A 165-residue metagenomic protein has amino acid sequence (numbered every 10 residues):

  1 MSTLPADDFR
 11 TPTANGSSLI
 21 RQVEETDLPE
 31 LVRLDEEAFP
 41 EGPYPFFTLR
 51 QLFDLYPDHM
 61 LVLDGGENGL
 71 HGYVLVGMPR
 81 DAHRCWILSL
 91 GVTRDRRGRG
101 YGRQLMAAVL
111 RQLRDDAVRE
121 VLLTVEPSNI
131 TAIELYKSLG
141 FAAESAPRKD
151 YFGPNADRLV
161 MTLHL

Functional and structural regions predicted by a protein language model:
T3-S18, Q22-D95, M106-A108, Q112 (+2 more regions): Acetyl-CoA-dependent GNAT
S89-G91, L122-T124, V160-T162: Short aromatic/hydrophobic contact patches that present stacked aromatics for nucleic-acid/ligand binding
T93-D95, R99, P127-S128: Active-site acidic-Proline motif in GNAT/NAT acetyltransferases
R99, R103, V118, P147-R148 (+1 more regions): Acyl-donor (CoA/ACP) binding surface of acyl/acetyltransferases
L122-V125, K137, A142-R158: Conserved catalytic-core motifs of GNAT/GCN5-like acyltransferases
A132: Helix-turn-helix
